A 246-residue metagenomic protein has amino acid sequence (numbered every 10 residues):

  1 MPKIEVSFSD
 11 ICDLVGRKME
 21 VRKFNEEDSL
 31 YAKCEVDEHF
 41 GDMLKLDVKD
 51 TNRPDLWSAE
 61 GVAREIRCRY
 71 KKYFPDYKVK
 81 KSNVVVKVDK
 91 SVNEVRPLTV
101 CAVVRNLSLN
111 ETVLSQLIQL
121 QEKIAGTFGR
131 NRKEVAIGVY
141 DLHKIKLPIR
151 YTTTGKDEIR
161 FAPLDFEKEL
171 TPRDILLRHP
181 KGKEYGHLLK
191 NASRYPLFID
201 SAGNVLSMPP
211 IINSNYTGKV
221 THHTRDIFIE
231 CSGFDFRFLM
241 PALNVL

Functional and structural regions predicted by a protein language model:
M1-L246: RNA/tRNA-interacting regions in translation and RNA-turnover enzymes
